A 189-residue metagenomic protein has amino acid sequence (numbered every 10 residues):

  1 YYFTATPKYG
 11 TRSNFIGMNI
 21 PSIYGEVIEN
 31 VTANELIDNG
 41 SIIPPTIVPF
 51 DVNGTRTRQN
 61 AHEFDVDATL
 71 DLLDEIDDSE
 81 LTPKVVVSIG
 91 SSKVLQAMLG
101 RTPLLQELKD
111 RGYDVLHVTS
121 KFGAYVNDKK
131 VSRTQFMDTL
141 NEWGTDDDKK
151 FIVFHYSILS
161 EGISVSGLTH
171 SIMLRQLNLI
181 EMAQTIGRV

Functional and structural regions predicted by a protein language model:
Y1-I42: Post-DEXD/H (motif II) to motif III coupling segment of the RecA-like Helicase ATP-binding lobe
F3, V86-G90, V118: Short hydrophobic segments within beta-strands
F3-P7, S91-S92, Y156-I158: A short beta-strand-to-loop transition that corresponds to the Sensor-1 phosphate-sensing loop of AAA+ P-loop ATPases
Y24-E26, I42-T46, R111-Y113, S166-H170 (+1 more regions): Short glycine-/polar-rich loops that comprise or flank the Walker A/P-loop and associated switch/sensor motifs
G25-Q96: Conserved interdomain linker/interface between the two RecA-like ATPase lobes of SF2 helicase motors
E80-K84, G112, D148-K150: A general structural motif
S92-T119: Conserved helicase motor "Helicase C" RecA-like lobe of SF1/SF2 P-loop NTPases
S120-V189: Conserved RecA-like P-loop NTPase helicase motor core
